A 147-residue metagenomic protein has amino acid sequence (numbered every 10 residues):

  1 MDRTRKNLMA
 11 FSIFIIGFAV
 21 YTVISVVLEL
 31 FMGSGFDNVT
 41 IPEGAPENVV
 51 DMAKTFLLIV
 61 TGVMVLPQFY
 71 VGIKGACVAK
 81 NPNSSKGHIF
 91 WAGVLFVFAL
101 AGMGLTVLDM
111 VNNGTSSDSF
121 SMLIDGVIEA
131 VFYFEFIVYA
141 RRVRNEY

Functional and structural regions predicted by a protein language model:
M1-F31, N48, R142-Y147: Cytosolic juxtamembrane helix and N-cap/initiation of the first transmembrane helix
D2-M9, I41-T55, A79-K86, F90 (+2 more regions): Juxtamembrane loop-transmembrane helix junctions in multi-pass integral membrane proteins, especially the extracellular
A10-G17, Y21, A53-V63, G87-V97 (+1 more regions): Physicochemical signature of membrane-embedded alpha-helices that form the seven-helix bundle of GPCRs, emphasizing
S12-F14, F98-G102, L108-R142: Alpha-helical membrane-associated segments of multi-pass integral membrane proteins
G17-L66: Hydrophobic transmembrane helix segments
L28-V39, K74-S84, L108-T115, V138-E146: Juxtamembrane transmembrane-helix termini
M64-I73, Y133-V143: Cytoplasm-facing ends of alpha-helical transmembrane segments in multi-pass membrane proteins
P67-F98: Loop-to-transmembrane helix junctions at the membrane interface
